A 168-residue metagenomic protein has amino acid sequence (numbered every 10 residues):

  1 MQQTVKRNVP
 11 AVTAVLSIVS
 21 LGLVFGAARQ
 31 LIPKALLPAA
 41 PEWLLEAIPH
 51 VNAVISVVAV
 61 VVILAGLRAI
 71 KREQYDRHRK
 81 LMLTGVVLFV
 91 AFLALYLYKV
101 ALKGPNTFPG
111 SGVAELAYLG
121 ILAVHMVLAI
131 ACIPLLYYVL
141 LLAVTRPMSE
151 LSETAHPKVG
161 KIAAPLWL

Functional and structural regions predicted by a protein language model:
M1-L168: Alpha-helical membrane insertion/targeting regions
